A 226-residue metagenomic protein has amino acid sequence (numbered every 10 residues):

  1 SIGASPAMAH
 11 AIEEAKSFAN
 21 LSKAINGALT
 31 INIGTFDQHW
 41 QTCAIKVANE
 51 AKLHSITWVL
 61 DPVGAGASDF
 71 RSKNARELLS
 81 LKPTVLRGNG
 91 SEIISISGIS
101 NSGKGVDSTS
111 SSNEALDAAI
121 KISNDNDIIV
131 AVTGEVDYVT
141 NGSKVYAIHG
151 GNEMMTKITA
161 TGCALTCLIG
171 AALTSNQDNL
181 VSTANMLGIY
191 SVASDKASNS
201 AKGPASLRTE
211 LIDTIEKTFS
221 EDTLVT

Functional and structural regions predicted by a protein language model:
S1-L60: Conserved N-terminal subdomain of the carbohydrate kinase-like
G34-T35, L60-G66, S102-N113, M155: Flexible, glycine/proline-enriched loop segments at strand-loop-helix junctions that form or flank small-ligand binding
H39-G88: Glycine/small-residue-rich loop that forms an oxyanion/phosphate-binding "nest" at active or ligand-binding sites
F70-V145: Conserved phosphate/ATP/ADP-binding segment of small-molecule kinases
S95, K157-G188: Short, small-residue alpha-helix embedded
L116, Y146-T159: Short pre-catalytic strand/loop immediately N-terminal to key active-site residues, enriched for Gly-Thr
A118-S123, N179-S194, I212: Short, well-structured alpha-helical segments that form the helix of a local strand-helix-strand
V192-T226: Charged C-terminal helix
